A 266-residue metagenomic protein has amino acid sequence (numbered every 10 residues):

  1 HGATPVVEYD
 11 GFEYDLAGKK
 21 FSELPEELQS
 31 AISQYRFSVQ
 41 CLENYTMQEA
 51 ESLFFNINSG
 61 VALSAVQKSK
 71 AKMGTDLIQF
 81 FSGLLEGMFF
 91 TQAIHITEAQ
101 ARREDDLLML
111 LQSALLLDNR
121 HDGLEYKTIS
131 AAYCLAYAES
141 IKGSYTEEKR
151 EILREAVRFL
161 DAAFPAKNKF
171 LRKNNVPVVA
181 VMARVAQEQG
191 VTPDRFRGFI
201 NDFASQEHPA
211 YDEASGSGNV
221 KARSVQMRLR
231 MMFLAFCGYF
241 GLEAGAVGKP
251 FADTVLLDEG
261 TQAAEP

Functional and structural regions predicted by a protein language model:
H1-T128, A252-L257, T261-E265: Basic- and aromatic-enriched surface patches that contact anionic nucleotides/nucleic acids
L110-P266: C-terminal subdomains that position terminal phosphate/3'-OH groups for nucleotidyl transfer/ligation, primarily on
